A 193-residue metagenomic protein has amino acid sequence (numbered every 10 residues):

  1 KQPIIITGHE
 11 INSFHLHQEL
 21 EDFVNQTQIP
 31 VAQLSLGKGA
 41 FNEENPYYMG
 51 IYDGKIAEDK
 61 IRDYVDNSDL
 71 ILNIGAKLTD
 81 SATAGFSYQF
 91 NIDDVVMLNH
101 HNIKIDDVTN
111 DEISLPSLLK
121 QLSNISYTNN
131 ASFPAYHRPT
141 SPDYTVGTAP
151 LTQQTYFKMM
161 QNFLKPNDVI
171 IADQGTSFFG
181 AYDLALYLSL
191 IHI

Functional and structural regions predicted by a protein language model:
Q2-F14: Glycine-rich phosphate/diphosphate-binding loops and the adjacent beta-loop-alpha structural elements that coordinate
I6-G8, A32-S35, I74-G75, L98 (+1 more regions): Generic beta-strand/beta-sheet core signal
S13, T79-S81, F179: Short glycine-rich, flexible loops that bind phosphorylated cofactors or substrates
F14-L36, D168: Redox- and metal-dependent alpha/beta enzyme cores, enriched for Fe-S-associated oxidoreductases and cofactor-handling
L16-D22, T83-F86, M159: A short acidic, amphipathic alpha-helical/loop segment
K38-A135: Glycine-rich, acidic loop regions that bind phosphate or pyrophosphate groups
A135-I191: Active-site diphosphate/adenylate-binding microenvironment
